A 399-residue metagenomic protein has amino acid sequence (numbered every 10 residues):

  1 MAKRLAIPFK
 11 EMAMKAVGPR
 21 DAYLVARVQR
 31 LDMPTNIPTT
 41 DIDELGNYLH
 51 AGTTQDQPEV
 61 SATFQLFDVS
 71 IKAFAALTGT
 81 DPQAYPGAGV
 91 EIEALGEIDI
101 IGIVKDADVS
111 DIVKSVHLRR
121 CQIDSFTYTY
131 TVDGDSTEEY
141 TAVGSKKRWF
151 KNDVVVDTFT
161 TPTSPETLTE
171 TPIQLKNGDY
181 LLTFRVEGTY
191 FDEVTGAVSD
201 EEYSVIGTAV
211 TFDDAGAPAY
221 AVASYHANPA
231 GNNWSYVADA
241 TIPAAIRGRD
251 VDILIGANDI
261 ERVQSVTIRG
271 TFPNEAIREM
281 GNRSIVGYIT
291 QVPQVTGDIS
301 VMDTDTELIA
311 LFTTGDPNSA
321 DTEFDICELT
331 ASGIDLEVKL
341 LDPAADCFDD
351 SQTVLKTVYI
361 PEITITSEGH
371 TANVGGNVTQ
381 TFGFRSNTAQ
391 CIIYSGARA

Functional and structural regions predicted by a protein language model:
M1-A399: Signature of extracytoplasmic/envelope-associated structural regions
